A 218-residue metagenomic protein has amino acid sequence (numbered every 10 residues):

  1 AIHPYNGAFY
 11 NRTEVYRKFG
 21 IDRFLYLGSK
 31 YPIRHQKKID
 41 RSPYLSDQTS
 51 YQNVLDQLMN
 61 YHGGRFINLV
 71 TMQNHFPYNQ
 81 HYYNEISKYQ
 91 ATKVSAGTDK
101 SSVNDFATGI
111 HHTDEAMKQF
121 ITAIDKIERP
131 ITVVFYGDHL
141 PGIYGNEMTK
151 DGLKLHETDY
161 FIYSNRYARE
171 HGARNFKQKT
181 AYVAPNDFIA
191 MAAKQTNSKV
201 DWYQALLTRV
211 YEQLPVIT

Functional and structural regions predicted by a protein language model:
A1-T218: Solvent-exposed soluble domains appended to multi-pass membrane proteins
